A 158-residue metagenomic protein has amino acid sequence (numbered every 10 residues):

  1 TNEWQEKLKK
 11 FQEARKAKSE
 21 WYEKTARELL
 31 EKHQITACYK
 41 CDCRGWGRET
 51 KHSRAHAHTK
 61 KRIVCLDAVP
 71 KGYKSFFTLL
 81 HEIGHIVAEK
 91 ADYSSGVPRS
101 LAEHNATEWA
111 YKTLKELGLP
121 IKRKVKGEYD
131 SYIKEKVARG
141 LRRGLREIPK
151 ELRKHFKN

Functional and structural regions predicted by a protein language model:
T1-G45, L152-K157: A metal-dependent hydrolase signature that marks the N-terminal structural subdomain at the beginning of catalytic folds
E3-E6, F11, A17, K71-Y73 (+1 more regions): Long, well-structured alpha-helical subdomains associated with metal-dependent extracellular/ecto-lumenal hydrolases
E28, K32, T36-I63, G72-Y73: Catalytic zinc-binding patch centered on the HExxH motif and its immediate surroundings that defines zinc-dependent
R48-T59, K90, V97, L101 (+1 more regions): Anionic, Ser/Thr-rich low-complexity intrinsically disordered regions
H52, K61-D67, A102-H104, K112: Polar-ligand-bearing catalytic/cofactor-coordination segments of membrane-embedded or membrane-tethered inner-membrane
I63-T78, V97: Short pre-active-site segment immediately N-terminal to the catalytic Zn-binding motif
Y73, E89-E116: Post-HEXXH active-site segment of zinc metalloproteases
F77-K90: Active-site recognition of the HExxH zinc-binding catalytic motif
